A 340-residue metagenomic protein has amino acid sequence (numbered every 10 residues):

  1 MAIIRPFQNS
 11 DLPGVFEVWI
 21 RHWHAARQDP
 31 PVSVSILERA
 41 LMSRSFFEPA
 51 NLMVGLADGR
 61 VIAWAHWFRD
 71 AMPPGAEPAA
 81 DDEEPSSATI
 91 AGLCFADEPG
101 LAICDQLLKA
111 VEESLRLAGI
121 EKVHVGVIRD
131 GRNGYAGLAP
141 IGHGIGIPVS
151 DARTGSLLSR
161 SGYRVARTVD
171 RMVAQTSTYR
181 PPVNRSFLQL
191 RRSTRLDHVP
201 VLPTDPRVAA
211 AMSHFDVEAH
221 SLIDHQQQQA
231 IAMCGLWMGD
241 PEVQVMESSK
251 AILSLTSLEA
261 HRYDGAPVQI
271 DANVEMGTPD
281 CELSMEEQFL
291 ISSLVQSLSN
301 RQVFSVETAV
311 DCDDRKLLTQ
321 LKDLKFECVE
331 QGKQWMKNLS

Functional and structural regions predicted by a protein language model:
M1-R39, L52-V54, R164-S221: Short amphipathic alpha-helix that is part of the acyltransferase structural core
I36, P49-L93, D97: Active-site-proximal cofactor/substrate-binding loop regions of enzyme domains
L41-A63, P74-G75, A210-S221, H225 (+4 more regions): A short helix-loop-beta-strand connector motif used in the catalytic cores of GNAT acetyltransferases and, in some
A50, I120, N300-V303: Short, high-confidence coil segments that cap the C-terminus of an alpha-helix and link into the following beta-strand
M53, A63-W67, A88, L93 (+5 more regions): Conserved GNAT-family N-acetyltransferase fold
A76-E98, Q244-E282, K333: Conserved acetyl-CoA binding element of GNAT-fold acetyltransferases
G100-R116, K122, A266-L298, D323: Conserved acetyl-CoA-binding loop-helix of GNAT-fold acetyltransferases
R132-V183, S292-S340: Active-site/acyl-donor-binding loops of N-acyltransferases
